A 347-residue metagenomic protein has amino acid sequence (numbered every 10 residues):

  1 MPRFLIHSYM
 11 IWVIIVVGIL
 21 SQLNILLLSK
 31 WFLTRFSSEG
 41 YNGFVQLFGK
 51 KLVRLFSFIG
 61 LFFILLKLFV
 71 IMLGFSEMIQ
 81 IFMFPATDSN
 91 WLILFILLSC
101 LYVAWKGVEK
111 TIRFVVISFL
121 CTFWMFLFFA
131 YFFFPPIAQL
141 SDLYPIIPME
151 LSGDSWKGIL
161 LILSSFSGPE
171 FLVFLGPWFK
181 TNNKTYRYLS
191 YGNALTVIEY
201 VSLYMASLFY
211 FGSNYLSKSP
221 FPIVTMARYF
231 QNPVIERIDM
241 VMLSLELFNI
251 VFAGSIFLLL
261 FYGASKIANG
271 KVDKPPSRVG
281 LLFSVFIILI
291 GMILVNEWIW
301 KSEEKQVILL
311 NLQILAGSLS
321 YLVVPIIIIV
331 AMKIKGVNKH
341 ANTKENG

Functional and structural regions predicted by a protein language model:
M1, V13-V17, S21, G60 (+4 more regions): Hydrophobic, membrane-embedded alpha-helices of multi-pass small-molecule transporters
R3-S89, L98, V307, L319: Membrane helical hairpin/interfacial module
Y9-G18, T111-T122, K180-M205, P276-L281: Junctions where cytoplasmic loops transition into the N-terminal start of transmembrane alpha-helices in multi-pass
I15-S29, F56-L61, M83-K106, C121-F134 (+3 more regions): Transmembrane alpha-helical segments of multi-pass small-molecule transport proteins
L65, M72, A104, C121-I147 (+3 more regions): Hydrophobic alpha-helical segments and their helix-loop junctions in multi-pass secondary transporters
M72-N90, W178-E199, F257-F286: Helix-loop-helix connectors at the membrane interface of multi-pass transporters/channels
Q80, L98-S118, W178-N182, I334-K335: Membrane-water interface regions at transmembrane-helix termini and the short interhelical loops of multi-pass membrane
Y210-D239: Membrane-interface interhelical connector segments
